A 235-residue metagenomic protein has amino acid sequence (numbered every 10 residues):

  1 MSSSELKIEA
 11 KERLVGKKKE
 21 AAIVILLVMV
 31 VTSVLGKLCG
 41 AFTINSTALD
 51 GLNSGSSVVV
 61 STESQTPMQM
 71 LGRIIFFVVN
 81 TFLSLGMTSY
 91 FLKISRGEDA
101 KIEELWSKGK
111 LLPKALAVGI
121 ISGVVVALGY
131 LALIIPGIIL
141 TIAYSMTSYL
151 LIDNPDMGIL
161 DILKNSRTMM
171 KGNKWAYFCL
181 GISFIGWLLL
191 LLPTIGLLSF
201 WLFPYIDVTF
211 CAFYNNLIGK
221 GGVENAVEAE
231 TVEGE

Functional and structural regions predicted by a protein language model:
M1-E235: Hydrophobic alpha-helical membrane segments
